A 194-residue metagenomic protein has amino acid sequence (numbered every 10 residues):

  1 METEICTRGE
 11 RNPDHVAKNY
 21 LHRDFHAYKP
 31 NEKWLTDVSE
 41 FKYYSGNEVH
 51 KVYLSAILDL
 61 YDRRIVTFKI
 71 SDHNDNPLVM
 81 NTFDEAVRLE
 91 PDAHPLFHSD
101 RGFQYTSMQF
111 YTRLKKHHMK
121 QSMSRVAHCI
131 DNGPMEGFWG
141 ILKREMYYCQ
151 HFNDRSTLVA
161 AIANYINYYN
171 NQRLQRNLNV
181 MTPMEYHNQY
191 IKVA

Functional and structural regions predicted by a protein language model:
M1-K29, H128, M184-I191: Basic, flexible linker segments flanking DNA-binding modules in nucleic acid-interacting mobile-element proteins
T7-N12, S99-R101, S107-F110, M123-K143 (+2 more regions): RNase H-like two-metal-ion nuclease catalytic core shared by retroviral integrases and related mobile-element nucleases
R23-V66: An active-site-proximal beta-strand-loop segment
H50, K69-E90: Active-site beta-loop-alpha junctions of metal-dependent nucleic acid enzymes, especially the RNase H-like/DDE
D62-F68, Q121-S124, Y148-C149: Short small-residue beta-strand/loop micro-motif enriched in glycine and branched aliphatics
A86, Q109, R113-H117: Alpha-helical structural signal in soluble globular domains
K115-M119, I141-A194: C-terminal domain-tail junction helix/linker
